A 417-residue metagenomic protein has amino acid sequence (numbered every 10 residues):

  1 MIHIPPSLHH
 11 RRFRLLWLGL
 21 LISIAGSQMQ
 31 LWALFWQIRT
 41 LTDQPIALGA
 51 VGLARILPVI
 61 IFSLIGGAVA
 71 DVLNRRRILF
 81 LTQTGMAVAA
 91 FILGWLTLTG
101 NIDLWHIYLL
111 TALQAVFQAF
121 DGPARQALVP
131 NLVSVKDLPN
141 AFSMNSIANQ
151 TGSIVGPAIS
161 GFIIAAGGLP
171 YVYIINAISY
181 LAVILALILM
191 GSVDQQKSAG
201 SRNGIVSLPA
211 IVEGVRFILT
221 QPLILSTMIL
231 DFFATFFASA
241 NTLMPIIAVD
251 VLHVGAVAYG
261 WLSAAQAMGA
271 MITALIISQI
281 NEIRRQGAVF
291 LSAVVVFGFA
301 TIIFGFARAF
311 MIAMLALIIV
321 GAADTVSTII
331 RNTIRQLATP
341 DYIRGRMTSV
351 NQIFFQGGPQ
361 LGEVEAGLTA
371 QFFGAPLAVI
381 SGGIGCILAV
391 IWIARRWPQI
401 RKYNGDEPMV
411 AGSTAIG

Functional and structural regions predicted by a protein language model:
M1-F13, V193-I229, S413-G417: Juxtamembrane intracellular "pre-TM" segments in multi-pass secondary transporters
R12-L34, L53-A89, H106-A165, I175 (+7 more regions): Substrate-agnostic recognition of the 12-TM MFS/MFS-like secondary transporter fold
S27, D43, S134, I164-G168 (+3 more regions): Residues at helix-coil transition
W32-P45, L243-A256: Short amphipathic helix-loop junctions that connect adjacent transmembrane helices in Major Facilitator Superfamily/SLC
T42, N74, L96-T97, N101 (+1 more regions): Helix-breaking motifs and short loop linkers at transmembrane-helix boundaries and internal kinks in secondary membrane
I60-S63, V72, I78, I92 (+6 more regions): C-terminal transmembrane bundle of multi-pass solute transporters/carriers
N101-L104, V172-A177, A258-W261: Membrane-water interface of transmembrane alpha-helices in multipass transporters/channels
A127, N131, Y173-I205, A394-V410: Helix-loop junctions on the cytosolic side of multi-pass membrane transporters, especially the intracellular loop
